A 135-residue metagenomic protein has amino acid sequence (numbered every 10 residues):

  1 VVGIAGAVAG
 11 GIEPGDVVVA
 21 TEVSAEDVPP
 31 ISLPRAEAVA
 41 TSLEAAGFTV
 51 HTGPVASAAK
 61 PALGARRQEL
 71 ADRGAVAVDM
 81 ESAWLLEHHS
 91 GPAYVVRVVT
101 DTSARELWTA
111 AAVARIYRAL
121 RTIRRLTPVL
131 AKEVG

Functional and structural regions predicted by a protein language model:
V1-G135: Glycine-rich phosphate- or other oxyanion-binding loops that anchor nucleotides, phosphorylated ligands
